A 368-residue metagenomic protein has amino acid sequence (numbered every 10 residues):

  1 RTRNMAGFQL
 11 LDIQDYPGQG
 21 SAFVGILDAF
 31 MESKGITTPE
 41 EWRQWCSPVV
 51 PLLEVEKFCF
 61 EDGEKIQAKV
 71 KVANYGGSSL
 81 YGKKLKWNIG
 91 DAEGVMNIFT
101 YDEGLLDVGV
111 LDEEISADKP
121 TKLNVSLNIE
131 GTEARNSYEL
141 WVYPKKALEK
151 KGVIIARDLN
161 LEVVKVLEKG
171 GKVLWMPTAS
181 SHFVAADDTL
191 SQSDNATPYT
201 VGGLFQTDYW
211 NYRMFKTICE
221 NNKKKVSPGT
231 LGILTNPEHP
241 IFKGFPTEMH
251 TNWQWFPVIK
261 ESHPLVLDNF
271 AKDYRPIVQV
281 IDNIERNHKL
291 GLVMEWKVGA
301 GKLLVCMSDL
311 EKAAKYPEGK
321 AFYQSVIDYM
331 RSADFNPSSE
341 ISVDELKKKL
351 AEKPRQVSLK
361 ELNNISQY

Functional and structural regions predicted by a protein language model:
R1-K86, P276: Substrate-binding clefts and catalytic carboxylate motifs of secreted carbohydrate-active enzymes
D15-A22, E162, H182-F183, K312-A313: Flexible loop/turn segments at secondary-structure boundaries
G63-T100, V108-E114, T121-E130: Beta-strand-rich binding/interaction modules
I98-T100, E133-E149: Short beta-strand elements
W141-D158, P337: Low-complexity, Pro/Ser/Thr- and charge-rich linker/hinge segments at domain boundaries
K151-N211, K297-M307, V326-Y329: Short alpha-beta junction capping motif
H182, D208-P317, D334-Y368: Catalytic beta-strand/loop cores that center a nucleophilic Ser/Cys/Thr and support acyl-enzyme chemistry
G319-R331: Short amphipathic C-terminal alpha-helix that caps PH/PH-like domains
